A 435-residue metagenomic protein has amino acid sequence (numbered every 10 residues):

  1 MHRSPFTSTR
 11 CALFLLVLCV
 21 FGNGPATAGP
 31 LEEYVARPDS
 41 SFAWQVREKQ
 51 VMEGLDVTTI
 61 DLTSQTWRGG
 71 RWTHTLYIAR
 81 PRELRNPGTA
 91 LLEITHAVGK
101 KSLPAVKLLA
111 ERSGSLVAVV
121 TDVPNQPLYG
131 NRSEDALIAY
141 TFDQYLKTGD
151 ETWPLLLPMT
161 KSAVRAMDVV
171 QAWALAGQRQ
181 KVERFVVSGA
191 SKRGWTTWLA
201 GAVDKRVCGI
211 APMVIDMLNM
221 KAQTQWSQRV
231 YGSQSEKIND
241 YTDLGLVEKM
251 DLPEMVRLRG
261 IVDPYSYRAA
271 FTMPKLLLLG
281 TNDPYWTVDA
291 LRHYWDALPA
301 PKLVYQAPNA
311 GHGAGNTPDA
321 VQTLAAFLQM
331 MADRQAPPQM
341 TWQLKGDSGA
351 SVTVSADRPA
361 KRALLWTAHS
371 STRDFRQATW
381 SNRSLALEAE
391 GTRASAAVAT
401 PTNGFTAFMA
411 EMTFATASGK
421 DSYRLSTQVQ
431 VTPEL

Functional and structural regions predicted by a protein language model:
V35-L84, V120, E151, L156: N-terminal cap/lid segment of alpha/beta-hydrolase-fold proteins
T75, P87-H96: Short beta-strand element of the alpha/beta-hydrolase
K107-A110, G114-V164, M217-V230: Cap/lid segment of the alpha/beta-hydrolase catalytic domain
L146-S191, V207: Gly/Ser-rich "nucleophile elbow"/oxyanion-hole loop immediately N-terminal to the catalytic nucleophile in hydrolases
L199-E248, Y305-N309, A314-P318: Hydrolase active-site cap/lid region
F271, L277-L279: Short beta-strand/loop motif that positions the catalytic acidic residue of the alpha/beta-hydrolase fold
P284-A290: Conserved alpha/beta-hydrolase "acid-adjacent" motif
F327-A363, T367, N382-G391: Surface beta-strand/loop "capping" patches
